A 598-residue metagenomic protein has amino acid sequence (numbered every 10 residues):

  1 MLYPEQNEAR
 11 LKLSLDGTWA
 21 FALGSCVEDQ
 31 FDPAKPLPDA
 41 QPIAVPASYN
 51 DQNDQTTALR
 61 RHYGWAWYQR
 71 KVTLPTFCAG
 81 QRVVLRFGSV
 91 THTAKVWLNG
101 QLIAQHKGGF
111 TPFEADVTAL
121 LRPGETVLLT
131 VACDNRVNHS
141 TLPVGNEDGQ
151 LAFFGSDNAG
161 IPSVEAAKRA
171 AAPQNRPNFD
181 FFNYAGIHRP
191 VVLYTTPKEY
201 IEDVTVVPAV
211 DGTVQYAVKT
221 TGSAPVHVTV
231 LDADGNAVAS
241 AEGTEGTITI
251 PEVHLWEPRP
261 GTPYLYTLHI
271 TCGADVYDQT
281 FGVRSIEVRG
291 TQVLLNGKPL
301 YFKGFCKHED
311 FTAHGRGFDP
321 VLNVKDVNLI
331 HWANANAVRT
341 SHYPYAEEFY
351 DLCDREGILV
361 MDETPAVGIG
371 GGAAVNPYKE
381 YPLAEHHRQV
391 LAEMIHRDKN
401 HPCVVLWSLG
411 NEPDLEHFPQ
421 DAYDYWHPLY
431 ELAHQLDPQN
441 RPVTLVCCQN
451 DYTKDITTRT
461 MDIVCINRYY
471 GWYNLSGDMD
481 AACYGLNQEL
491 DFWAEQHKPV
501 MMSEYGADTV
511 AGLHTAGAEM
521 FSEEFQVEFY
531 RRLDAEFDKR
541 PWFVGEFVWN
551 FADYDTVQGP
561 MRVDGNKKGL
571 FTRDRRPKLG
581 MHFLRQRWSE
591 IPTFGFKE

Functional and structural regions predicted by a protein language model:
M1-E347, L352, E356-V360, V390 (+8 more regions): Secreted/periplasmic carbohydrate-active enzymes, especially glycoside hydrolases
N7-F31, A171-A172, F179-G186, L193 (+5 more regions): Substrate-binding clefts and catalytic carboxylate motifs of secreted carbohydrate-active enzymes
T91, N135-V137, E287, H308-E309 (+5 more regions): Feature marks short, surface-exposed loop/turn motifs that line or immediately flank catalytic pockets and channel
H106, G357-T364, D462-R468: Short hydrophobic/aromatic-enriched beta-strand-loop microsegments
G109, R176, D180, H308-V321 (+7 more regions): The substrate-binding groove and active-site-proximal loops of carbohydrate-active enzymes, especially glycoside
D134-R136, Y343, P365, G410-D414 (+5 more regions): Catalytic metal-binding/acid-base residues of hydrolase active sites
G145-N146, L352-E356, V375-E380, A384-H387 (+3 more regions): Short low-complexity, flexible loop/linker segments enriched in glycine and/or proline with clustered acidic
G357-L359, P365, N440-P442, P499: Proline-centered loop/turn at the N-terminus of a beta-strand
